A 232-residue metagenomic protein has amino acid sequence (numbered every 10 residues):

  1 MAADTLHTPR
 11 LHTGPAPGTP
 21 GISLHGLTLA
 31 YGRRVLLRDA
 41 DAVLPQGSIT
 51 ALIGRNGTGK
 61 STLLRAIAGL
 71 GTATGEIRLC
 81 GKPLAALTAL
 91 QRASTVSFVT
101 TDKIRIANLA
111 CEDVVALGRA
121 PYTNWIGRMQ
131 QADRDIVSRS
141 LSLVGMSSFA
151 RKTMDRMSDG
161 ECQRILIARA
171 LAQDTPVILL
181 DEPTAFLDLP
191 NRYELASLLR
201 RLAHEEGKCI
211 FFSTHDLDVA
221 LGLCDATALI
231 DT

Functional and structural regions predicted by a protein language model:
I53-R55: The feature captures the beta-strand-to-loop junction immediately N-terminal to the Walker
A68: Helix-to-loop junction immediately C-terminal to a conserved catalytic motif
G75-P83: Conserved ABC transporter NBD signature motif
A116, Q131-F149: Conserved ABC ATPase "signature" region
T153-M157: Conserved ABC ATPase signature
I178-E182: Catalytic Walker B motif of ABC-type/P-loop ATPase nucleotide-binding domains
T214-H215: H-loop/switch region of ABC-family ATPase nucleotide-binding domains
